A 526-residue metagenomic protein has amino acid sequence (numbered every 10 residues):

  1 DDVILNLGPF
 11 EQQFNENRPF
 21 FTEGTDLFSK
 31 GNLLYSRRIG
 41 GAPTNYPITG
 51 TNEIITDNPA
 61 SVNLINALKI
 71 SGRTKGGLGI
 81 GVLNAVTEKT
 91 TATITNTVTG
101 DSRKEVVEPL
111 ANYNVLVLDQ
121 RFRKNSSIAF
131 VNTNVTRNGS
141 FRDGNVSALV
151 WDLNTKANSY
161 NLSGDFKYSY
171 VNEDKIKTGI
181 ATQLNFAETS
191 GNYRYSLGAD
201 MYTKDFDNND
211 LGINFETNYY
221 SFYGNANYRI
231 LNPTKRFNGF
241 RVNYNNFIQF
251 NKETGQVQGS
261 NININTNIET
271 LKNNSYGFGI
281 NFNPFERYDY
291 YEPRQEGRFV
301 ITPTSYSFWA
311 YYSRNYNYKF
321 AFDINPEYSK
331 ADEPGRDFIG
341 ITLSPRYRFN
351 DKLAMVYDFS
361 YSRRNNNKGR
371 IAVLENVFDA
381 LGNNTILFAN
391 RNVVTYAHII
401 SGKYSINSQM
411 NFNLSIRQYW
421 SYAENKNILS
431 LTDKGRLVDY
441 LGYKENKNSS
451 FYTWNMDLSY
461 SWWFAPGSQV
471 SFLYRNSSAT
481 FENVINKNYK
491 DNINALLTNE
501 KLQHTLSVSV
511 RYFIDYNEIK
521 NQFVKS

Functional and structural regions predicted by a protein language model:
D1, T56-R142: A conserved hydrophobic secondary-structure block that centers on an alpha-helix together with its immediately flanking
D1-N6, L153, G164, Y244-N246: Transmembrane beta-barrel strand/turn architecture of Gram-negative outer membrane proteins
D2-G72: Residues that cap or anchor secondary-structure elements
N45-Y46, V117, R121-N125, L197-D200: Active-site-adjacent bridging/hinge elements
P47-A60, R103-V106, T133-N138, Y168-E173 (+2 more regions): The substrate-binding groove and active-site-proximal loops of carbohydrate-active enzymes, especially glycoside
N63-I65, S71, G144, A157-S526: Exposed, low-structure sequence patches enriched in small/polar residues
N138, N145-L153, S163: Gly/Pro-rich turn-and-neighbor structural signature
